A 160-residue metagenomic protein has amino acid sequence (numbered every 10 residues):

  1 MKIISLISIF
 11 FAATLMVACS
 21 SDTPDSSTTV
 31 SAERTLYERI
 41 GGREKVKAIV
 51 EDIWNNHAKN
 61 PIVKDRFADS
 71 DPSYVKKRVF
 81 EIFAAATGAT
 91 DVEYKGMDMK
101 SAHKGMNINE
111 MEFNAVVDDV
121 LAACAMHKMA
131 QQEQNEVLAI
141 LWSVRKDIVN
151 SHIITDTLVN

Functional and structural regions predicted by a protein language model:
M1-I7: Bacterial N-terminal signal peptides that target proteins for export
S5, S20-T23: N-terminal export/targeting leaders of redox proteins
L15-A18: C-terminal motif of bacterial Sec signal peptides marking the signal peptidase cleavage site
D22-N160: Globin-like tetrapyrrole-binding proteins
